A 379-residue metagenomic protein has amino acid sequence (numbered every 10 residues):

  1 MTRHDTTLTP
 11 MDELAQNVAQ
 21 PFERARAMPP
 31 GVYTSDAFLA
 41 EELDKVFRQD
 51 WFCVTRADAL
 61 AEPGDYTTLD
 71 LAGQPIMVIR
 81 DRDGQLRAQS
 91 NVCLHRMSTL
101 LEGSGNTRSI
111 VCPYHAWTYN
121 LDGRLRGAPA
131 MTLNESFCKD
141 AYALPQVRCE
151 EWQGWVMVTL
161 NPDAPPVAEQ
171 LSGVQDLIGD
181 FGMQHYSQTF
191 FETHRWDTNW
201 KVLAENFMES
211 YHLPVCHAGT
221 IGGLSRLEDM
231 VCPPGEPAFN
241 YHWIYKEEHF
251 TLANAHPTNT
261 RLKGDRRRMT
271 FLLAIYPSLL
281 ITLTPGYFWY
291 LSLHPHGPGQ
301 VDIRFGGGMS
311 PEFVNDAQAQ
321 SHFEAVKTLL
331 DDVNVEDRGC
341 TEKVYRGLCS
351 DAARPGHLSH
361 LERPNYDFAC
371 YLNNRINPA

Functional and structural regions predicted by a protein language model:
T2-Q16: Fe(II)/2-oxoglutarate
T6-T7, V18, G173, L177: Peripheral, non-catalytic segments flanking oxidoreductase cores
E13-P30, Q184: Short, contiguous pre-domain boundary segments
R26, P30-L71: Non-catalytic accessory segments flanking enzyme active sites
F47-W51, S98, H212: Generic structural signal for secondary-structure transition and capping sites
Q49-A59, A128-L133, L273-P277: Short Pro/Gly-enriched beta-strand edge/turn motifs at strand-loop
A59-P162, P166-D176: Rieske [2Fe-2S] iron-sulfur-binding domain
R80, Q85, N91, E150 (+2 more regions): C-terminal catalytic domain of Rieske-type non-heme iron oxygenases
